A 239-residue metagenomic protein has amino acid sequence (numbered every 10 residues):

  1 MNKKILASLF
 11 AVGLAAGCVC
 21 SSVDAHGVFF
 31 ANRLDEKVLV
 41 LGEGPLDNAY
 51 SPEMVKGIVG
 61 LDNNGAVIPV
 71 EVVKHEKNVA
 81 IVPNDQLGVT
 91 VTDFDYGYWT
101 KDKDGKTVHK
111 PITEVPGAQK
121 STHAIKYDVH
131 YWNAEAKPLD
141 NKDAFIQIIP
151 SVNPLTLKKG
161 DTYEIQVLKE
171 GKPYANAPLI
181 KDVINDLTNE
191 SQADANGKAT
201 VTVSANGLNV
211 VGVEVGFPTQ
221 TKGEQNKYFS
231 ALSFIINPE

Functional and structural regions predicted by a protein language model:
M1-L9: Bacterial N-terminal signal peptides that target proteins for export
L14-S22: C-terminal segment of classical bacterial N-terminal signal peptides
V23-I81: Start-of-domain marker
A25-E36, D102, T107-Y163, L168-P173 (+2 more regions): Beta-strand-rich domain onsets/edges
Y50-M54, G171-D182: Short, ordered, surface-exposed loop/turn motifs in non-cytosolic proteins
I58-V67, A177-S191: Short amphipathic beta-strand segments in non-cytosolic proteins
H75-N78, S191-G207: Glycine-centered loop-to-beta-strand initiation motif
D95-K103, F217-K222: Short acidic/polar inter-strand loop motif in beta-rich domains
